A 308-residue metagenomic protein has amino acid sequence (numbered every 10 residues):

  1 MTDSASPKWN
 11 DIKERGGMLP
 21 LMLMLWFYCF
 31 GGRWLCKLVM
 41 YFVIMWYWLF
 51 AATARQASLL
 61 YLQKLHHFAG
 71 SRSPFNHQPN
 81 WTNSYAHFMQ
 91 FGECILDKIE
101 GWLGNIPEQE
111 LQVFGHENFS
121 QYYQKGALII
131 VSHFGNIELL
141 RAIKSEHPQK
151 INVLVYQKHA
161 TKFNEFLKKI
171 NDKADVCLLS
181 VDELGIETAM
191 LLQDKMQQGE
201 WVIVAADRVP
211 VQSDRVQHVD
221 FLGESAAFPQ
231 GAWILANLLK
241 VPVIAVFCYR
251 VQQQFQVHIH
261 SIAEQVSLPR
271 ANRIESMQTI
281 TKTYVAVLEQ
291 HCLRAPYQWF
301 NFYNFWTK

Functional and structural regions predicted by a protein language model:
M1-V131, K168: Membrane-anchoring hydrophobic helices of lipid-metabolizing enzymes
M24, L59, L140-R141, L167 (+2 more regions): Generic structural marker for isolated residues within well-ordered, non-membrane alpha-helices of soluble domains
R72, Q121, E146, K169 (+2 more regions): Non-catalytic C-terminal accessory region of glycerolipid acyltransferases and related lyso-lipid remodeling enzymes
N83-A86, K125-E183, Q198, D214-Q217: Catalytic core of membrane glycerolipid acyltransferases/transacylases, capturing the structured, soluble-facing
L103-E110, C177-E183, F221-G223, M277: Short, flexible loop segments at the rims of nucleotide/cofactor-binding pockets, characterized by
Q109-Q112, H133-F134, A160, D182-I186 (+2 more regions): A conditional alpha-helix N-cap/helix-loop micro-motif detector
F114-H116, L154-Y156, V181, H260-I262 (+1 more regions): Conserved beta-strand termini and adjacent loop/short-helix elements that scaffold enzyme active sites in alpha/beta
